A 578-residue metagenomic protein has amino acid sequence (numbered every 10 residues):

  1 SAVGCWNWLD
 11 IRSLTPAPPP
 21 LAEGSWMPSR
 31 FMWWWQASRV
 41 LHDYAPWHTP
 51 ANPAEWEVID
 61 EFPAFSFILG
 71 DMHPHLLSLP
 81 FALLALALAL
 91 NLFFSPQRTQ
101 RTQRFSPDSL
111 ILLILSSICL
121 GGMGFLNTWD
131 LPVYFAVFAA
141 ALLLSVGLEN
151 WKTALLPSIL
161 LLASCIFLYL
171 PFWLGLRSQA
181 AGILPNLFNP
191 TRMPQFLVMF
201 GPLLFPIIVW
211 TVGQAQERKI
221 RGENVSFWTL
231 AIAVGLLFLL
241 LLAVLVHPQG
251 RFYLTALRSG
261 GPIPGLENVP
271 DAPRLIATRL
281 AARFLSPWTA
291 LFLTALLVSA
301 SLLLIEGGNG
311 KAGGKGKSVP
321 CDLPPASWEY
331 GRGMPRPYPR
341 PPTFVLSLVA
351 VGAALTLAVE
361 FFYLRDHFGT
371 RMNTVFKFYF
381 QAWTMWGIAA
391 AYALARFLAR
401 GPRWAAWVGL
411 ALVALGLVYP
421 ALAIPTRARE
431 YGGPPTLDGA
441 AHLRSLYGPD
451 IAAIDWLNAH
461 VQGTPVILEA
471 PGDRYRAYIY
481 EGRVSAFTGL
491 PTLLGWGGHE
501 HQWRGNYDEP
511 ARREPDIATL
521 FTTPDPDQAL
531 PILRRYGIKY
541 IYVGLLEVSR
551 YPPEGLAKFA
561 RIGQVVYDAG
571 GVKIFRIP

Functional and structural regions predicted by a protein language model:
S1-I68, Q179-I183, G250-A256, T426: Aromatic-rich transmembrane-lumenal/periplasmic boundary elements in polytopic membrane proteins
S1-N7, M123-D130, S164-A180, L236-R274 (+7 more regions): Membrane-interface helix-loop junctions at the exits of transmembrane helices
P53-F67, Q179-R192, R258-F284: Juxtamembrane membrane-water interface segments that cap and precede transmembrane helices
S66-L69, L113-N127: Membrane-interface alpha helices of multi-pass inner-membrane proteins
L90-L110, L142-P157, I207-N224, V298-V319 (+2 more regions): Membrane-interface junctions at the ends of membrane-embedded or membrane-associated helices
L110-L113, S158-I166, F227-F238, P324 (+1 more regions): Signature aromatic-anchored transmembrane alpha helix within multi-pass, membrane-resident enzymes that catalyze glycan
V133-Y134, T370-R396: Hydrophobic/aromatic-rich transmembrane helices and adjacent perimembrane loops
A421-P578: Extracytoplasmic
